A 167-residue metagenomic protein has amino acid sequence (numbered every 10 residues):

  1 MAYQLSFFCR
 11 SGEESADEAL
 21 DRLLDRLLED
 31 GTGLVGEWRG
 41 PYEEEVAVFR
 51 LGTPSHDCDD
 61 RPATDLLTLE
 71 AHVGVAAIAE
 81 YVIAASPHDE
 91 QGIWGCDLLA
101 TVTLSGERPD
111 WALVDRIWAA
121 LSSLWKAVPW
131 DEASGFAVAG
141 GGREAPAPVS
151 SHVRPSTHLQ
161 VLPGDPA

Functional and structural regions predicted by a protein language model:
M1-A167: Acidic (Asp/Glu-rich) sequence patches and key acidic residues that form negatively charged surfaces used
